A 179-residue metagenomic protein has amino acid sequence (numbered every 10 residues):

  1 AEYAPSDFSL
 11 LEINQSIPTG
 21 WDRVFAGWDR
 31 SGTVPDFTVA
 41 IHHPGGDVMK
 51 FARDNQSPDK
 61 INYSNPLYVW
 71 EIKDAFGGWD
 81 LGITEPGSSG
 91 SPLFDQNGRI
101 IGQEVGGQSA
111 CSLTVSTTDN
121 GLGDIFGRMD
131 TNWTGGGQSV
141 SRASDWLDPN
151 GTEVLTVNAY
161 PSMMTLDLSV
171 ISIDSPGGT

Functional and structural regions predicted by a protein language model:
A1-F8, Q15-D22, G45, A110-M163: C-terminal cap/linker of serine protease catalytic domains
A1-I72, P86: Serine endopeptidase catalytic core focused on the charge-relay Asp
V48-A52, G102, S112-T114: Extended hydrophobic-aromatic, low-complexity segments
F76-L81: Short, well-ordered junction/capping motifs at the entry into regular secondary structure
G82-E104: Catalytic nucleophile loop of clan PA
M163-S172: Proline-enriched interdomain boundary motifs that mark the N-terminal boundary and often initiate the first structured
S172-T179: Short, solvent-exposed loop/linker segments at the N-terminal edge of repeated beta-sheet extracellular domains
